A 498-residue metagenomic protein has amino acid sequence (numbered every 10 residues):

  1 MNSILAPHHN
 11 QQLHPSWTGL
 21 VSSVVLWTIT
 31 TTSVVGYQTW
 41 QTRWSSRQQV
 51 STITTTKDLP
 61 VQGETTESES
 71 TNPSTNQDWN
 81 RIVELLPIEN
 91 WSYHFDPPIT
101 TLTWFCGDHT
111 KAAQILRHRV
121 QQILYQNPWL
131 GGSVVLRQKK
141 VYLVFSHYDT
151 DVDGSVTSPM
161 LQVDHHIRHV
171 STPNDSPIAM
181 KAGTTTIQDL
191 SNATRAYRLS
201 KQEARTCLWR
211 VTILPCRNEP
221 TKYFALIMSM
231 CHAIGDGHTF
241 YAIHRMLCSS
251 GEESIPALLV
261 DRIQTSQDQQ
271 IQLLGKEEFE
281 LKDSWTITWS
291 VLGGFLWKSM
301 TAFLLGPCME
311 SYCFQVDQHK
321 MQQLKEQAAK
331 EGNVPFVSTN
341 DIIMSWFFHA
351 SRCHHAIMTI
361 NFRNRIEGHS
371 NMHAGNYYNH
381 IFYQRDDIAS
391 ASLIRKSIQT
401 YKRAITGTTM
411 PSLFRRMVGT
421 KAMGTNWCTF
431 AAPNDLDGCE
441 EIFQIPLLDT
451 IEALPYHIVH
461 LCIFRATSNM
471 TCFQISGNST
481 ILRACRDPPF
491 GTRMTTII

Functional and structural regions predicted by a protein language model:
M1-L5, P60-Q62: Eukaryotic organellar inner-membrane topogenic segments
P7-L26: Membrane-penetrating hydrophobic segments
W27-V141, F303-I498: Acyl-CoA-dependent O-acyltransferases
H118, M228, D236, A242-S249 (+5 more regions): Ordered, helix-dominated protein-protein interaction surfaces in large eukaryotic regulatory proteins
Q121-M230, D236-G237, R245, S266: Acyl-thioester-dependent condensation/acyltransferase catalytic cores
I123-P128, I234, H238, L247-I255 (+1 more regions): A generic secondary-structure signal for well-formed alpha-helical elements
T206, G235, H244, E253-G306: Intrinsically disordered, low-complexity regions enriched in acidic/Ser/Thr/Pro/Gln residues
I234-Y241, F314-Q318: Short, amphipathic alpha-helical segments
